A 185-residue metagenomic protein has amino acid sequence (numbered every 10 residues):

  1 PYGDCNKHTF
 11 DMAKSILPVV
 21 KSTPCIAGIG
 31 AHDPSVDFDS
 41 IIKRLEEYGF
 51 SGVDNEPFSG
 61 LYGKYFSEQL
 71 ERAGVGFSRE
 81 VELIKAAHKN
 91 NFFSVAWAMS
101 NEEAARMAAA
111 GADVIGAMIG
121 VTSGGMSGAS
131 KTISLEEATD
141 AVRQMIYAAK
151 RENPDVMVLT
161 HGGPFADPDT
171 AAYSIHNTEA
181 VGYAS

Functional and structural regions predicted by a protein language model:
P1-F77: Active-site beta->alpha loop and helix N-cap motifs at the rims of alpha/beta catalytic domains
V20-G30, A86-A96, M145-G163: Short beta-strand/loop segments at the ligand-binding rim of alpha/beta enzyme cores
G30, R72, G76, A96-W97 (+4 more regions): Glycine- and other small-residue-rich loops at beta-strand/loop junctions that grip anionic moieties
G30-H32, E56-L61, M99-N101, I119-T122 (+1 more regions): Short, ordered loop/turn segments at secondary-structure junctions
V36-R44, S100-G111, T160-A180: Catalytic cores of alpha/beta
G49-G63, D113-A129, H176-S185: Glycine-rich phosphate-binding active-site loops on the catalytic face of alpha/beta enzymes
R79-A109: Internal active-site segments that recognize and position negatively charged phosphoryl groups and nucleotide moieties
A117-T178: Glycine/small-residue-rich hydrophobic helix-like segments
